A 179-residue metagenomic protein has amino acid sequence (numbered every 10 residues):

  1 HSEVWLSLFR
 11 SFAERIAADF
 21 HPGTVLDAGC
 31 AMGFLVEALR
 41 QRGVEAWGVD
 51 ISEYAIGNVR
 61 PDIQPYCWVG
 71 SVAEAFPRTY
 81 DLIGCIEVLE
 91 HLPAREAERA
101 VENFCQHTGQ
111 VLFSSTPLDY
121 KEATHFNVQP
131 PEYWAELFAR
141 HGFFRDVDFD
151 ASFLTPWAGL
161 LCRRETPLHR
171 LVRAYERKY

Functional and structural regions predicted by a protein language model:
H1-I86, R95-H107, K121, N127-L137 (+1 more regions): Conserved N-terminal segment of class I S-adenosyl-L-methionine
I86-L89, S114: Residues lining the SAM
T108-L118: Conserved beta-strand signature within the Rossmann-like core of class I S-adenosyl-L-methionine
